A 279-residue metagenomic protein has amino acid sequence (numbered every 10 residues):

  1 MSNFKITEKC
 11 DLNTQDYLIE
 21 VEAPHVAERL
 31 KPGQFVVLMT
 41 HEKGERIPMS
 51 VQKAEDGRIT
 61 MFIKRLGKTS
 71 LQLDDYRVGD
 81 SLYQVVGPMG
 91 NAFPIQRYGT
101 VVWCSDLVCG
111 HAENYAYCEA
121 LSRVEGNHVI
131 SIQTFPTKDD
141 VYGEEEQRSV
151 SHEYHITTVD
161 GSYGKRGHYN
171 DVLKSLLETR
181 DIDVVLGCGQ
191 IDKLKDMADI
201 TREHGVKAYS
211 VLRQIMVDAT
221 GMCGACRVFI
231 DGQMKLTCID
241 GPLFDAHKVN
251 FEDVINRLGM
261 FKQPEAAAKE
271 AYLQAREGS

Functional and structural regions predicted by a protein language model:
S2-V78: Ferredoxin-reductase
L38, Q84-V85, V228: A generic structural signal for residues embedded in beta-strands
H41, G87-P88, D231: Short, surface-exposed secondary-structure boundary micro-motifs
G44-Q52, M89-G99, C238: Short, Lys/Arg- and Gly-enriched loop/turn segments at beta-strand edges
L71-I215: FNR/FR-type flavoprotein reductase catalytic core
I191-D192, R213-L243: Local cysteine-cluster metal-coordination motifs and their immediate loop/turn environment, predominantly Fe-S cluster
L236-D240, F244-S279: Short Fe-S-cluster ligation motifs
